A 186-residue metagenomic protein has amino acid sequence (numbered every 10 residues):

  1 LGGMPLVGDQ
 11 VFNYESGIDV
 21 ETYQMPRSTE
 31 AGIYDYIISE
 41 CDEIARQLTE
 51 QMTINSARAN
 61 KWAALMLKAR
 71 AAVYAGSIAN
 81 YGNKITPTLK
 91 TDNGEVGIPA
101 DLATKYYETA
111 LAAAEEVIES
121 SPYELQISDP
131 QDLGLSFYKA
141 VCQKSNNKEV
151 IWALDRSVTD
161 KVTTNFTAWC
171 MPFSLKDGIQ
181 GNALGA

Functional and structural regions predicted by a protein language model:
L1, P5, V20-S56: Conserved, well-structured interaction surfaces
M4, Y34, D42, R58-W62 (+1 more regions): An aromatic- and glycine-enriched ligand-binding surface/loop that stacks and positions planar moieties
D9-Q10, D129: Short loop/turn and capping residues at structural boundaries
Q10-N13, R156-V158: Short, flexible loop/turn elements at secondary-structure junctions
V11-G17, T88-K90: Short, conserved phosphate-binding/catalytic loop or strand-edge motifs used in phosphoryl-/nucleotidyl-transfer
V11-Y14, T22, A79: Catalytic cores of eukaryotic secretory-pathway lumenal/extracellular enzymes that build and remodel glycoconjugates
